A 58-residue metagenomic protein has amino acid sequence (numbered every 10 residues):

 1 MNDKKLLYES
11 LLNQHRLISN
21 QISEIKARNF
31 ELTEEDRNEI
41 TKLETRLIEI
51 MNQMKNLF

Functional and structural regions predicted by a protein language model:
M1-F30, M51-F58: N-terminal acidic leader/helix
E9-N13, E34-T45: Short, charged, amphipathic alpha-helical segments
